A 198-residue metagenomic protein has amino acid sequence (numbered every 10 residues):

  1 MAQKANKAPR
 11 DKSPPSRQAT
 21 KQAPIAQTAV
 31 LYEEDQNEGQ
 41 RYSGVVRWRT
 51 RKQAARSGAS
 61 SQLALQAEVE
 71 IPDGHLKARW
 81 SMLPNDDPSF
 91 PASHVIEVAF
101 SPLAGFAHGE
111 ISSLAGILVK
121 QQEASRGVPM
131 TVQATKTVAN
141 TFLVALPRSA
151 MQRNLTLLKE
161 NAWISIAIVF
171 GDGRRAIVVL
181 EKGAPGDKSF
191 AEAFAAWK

Functional and structural regions predicted by a protein language model:
M1-V30, Q36: Extended, low-complexity intrinsically disordered regions enriched in serine/proline/glycine/threonine
Q22-A104: Extracytoplasmic beta-rich ectodomain segments of secreted or membrane-anchored proteins
A29-Y32, W48, A67-V69, V98-F100 (+4 more regions): Generic structural hydrophobic/aromatic packing signal, biased to beta-strands
Y42-V45, R79-M82, I111-L114, A176-A184: Short amphipathic beta-strand/extended segments with alternating polar/hydrophobic composition
L63-Q66, P129, A150: Short structured motifs
H75, P88, F106-H108, Q152 (+1 more regions): Residue-level signal for secondary-structure boundary sites
D87-F142: An exposed acidic His-Trp-rich patch
K136-K198: Extracytoplasmic/luminal low-complexity segments enriched in Pro/Gly and acidic/polar residues that act as flexible
